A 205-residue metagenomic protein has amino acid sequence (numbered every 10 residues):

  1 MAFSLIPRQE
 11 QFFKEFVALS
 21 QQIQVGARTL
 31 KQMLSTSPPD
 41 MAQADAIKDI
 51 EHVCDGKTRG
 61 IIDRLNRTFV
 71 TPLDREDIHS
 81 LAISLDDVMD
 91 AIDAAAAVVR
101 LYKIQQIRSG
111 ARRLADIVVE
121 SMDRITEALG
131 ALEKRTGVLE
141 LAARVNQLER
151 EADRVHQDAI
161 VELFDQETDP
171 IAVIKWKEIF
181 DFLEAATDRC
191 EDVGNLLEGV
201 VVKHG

Functional and structural regions predicted by a protein language model:
M1-G205: Cytosolic, long alpha-helical scaffolding segments
